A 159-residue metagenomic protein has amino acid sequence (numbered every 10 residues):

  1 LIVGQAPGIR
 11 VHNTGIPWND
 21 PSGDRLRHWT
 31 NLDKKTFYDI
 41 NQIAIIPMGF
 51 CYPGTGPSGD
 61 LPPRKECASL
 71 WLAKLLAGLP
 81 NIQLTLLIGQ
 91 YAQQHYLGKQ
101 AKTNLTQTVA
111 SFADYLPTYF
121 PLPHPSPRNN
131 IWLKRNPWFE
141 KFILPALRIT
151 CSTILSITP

Functional and structural regions predicted by a protein language model:
L1-Q42: Adenosine ribonucleotide-centric catalytic and binding domains
I2, I43-I45, Y119-P121: Conserved beta-strand scaffold positions in the cores of enzyme catalytic domains, especially in NTP/NDP-utilizing
A6-R10, Q42-P57: Short, basic/glycine-rich phosphate-binding loops at helix/coil junctions that contact nucleotide phosphates
G15-P17, Q42, P47, S111 (+1 more regions): Residue-level preference for alpha-helix termini and adjacent loops
P21, R25-L32, P47, C67 (+1 more regions): Generic beta-strand or strand-like secondary-structure segments
G49-P159: Glycine/proline-rich loop-helix segments at beta-alpha junctions forming the active-site rim of enzyme cores
